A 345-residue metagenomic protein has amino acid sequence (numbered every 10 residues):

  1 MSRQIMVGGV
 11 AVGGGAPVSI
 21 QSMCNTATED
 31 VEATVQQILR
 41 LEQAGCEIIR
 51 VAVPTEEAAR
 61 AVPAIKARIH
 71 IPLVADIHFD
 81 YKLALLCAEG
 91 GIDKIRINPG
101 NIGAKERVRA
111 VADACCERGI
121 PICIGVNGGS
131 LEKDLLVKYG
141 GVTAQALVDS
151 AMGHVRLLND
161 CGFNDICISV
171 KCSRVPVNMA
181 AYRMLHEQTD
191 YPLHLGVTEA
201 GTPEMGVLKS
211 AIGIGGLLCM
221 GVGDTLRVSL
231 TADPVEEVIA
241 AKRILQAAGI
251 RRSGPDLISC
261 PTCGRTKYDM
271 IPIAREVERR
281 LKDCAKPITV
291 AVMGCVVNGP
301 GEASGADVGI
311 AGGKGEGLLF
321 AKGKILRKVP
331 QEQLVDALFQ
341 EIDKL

Functional and structural regions predicted by a protein language model:
M1-M23, C116, R279: N-terminal amphipathic alpha-helix/helix-capping segment at the start of soluble metabolic enzymes
G15-A33, A52-P54, I71-F79, L135-V148 (+1 more regions): Active-site mouth loops of central-metabolism enzymes
V18-C24, I49-V51, L73-I77, I95-I97 (+6 more regions): Hydrophobic faces of well-ordered beta-strands that scaffold small-molecule active sites in alpha/beta enzyme cores
N25, D30-V31, E42-I65, R96-A104 (+1 more regions): Glycine-rich, proline-tolerant flexible connector loops at the mouths of alpha/beta enzymes
T55-I77, A110-I122, Y182-L193, V277-L281: Alpha-helix-loop-beta-strand connector modules within alpha/beta enzyme cores
R68-I71, A88-I95, C116-G119, H186-P192 (+3 more regions): Glycine-enriched alpha-helix->loop->beta-strand junction motifs that scaffold or abut catalytic
K82-C123: Hydrophobic or amphipathic alpha-helical targeting/insertion segments
V126-N127, L135-K282: Catalytic alpha/beta core domains of metabolic enzymes, predominantly
